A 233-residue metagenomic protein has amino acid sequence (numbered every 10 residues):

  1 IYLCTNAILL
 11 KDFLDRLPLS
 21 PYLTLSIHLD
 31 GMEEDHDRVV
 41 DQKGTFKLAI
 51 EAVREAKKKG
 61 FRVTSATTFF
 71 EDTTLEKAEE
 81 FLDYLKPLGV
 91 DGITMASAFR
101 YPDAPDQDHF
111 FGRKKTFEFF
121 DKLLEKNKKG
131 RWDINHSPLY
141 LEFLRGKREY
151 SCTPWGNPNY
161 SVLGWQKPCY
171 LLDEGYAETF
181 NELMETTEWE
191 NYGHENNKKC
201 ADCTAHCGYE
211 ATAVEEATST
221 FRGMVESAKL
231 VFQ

Functional and structural regions predicted by a protein language model:
I1-C4, I8-S20, K58: Conserved Radical SAM active-site core
L3-C4, Q42, E71, W189: A generic secondary-structure micro-motif detector that highlights 1-2 residue hydrophobic/ambivalent hotspots embedded
C4-N6, A66-T68, F232-Q233: Structural motif
A7-I8, L29-E33, F221-M224: Short, acidic/turn-prone active-site loops that include or flank metal/cofactor- and phosphate-binding residues
A7-K11, L75, E79, T186: Structural motif corresponding to alpha-helix initiation and N-cap regions
R16-L163, K167, L171-D173, E216: Radical SAM enzyme [4Fe-4S]-AdoMet core and its adjacent flexible, acidic and glycine-rich loops/tails across
W165-Q233: Flexible mid-to-C-terminal extensions adjoining Fe-S/redox cofactors in radical SAM and related proteins
